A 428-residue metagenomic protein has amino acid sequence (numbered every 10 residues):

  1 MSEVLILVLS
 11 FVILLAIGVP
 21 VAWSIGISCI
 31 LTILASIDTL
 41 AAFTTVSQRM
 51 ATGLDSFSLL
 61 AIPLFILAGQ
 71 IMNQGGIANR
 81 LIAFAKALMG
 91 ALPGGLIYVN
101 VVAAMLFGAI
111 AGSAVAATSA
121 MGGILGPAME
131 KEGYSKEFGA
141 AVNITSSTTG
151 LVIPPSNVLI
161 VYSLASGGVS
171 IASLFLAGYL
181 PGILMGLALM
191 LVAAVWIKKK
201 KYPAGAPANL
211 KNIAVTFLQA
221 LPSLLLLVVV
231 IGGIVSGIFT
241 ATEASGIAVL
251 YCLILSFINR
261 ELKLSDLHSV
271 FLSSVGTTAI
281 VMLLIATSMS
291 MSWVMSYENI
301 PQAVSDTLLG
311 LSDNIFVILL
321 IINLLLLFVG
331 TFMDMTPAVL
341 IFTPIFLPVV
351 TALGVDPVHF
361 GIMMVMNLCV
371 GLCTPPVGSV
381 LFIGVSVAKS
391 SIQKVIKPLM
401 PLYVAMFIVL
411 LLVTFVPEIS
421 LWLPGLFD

Functional and structural regions predicted by a protein language model:
M1-D428: Alpha-helical transmembrane segments of multi-pass membrane transport proteins
